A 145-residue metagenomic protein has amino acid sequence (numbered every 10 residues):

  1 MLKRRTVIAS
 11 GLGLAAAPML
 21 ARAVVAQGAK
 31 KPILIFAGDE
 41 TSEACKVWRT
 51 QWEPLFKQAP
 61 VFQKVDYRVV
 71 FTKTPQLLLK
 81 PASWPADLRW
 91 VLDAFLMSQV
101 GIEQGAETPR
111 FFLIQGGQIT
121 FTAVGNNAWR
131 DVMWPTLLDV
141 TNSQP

Functional and structural regions predicted by a protein language model:
R5-A23: N-terminal export signals
G28, V61, E103-A106: Extracellular/periplasmic catalytic domains that process cell-envelope and extracellular macromolecules
K30-E40: Short active-site neighborhood of thiol/selenol oxidoreductases, capturing the structured segment around
S42-K46, F111: The canonical Cys-X-X-Cys-His
K46-P60: Typically the conserved alpha-helix immediately C-terminal to a functionally engaged Cys/Sec in thioredoxin-like
V61-W90: Thiol-based oxidoreductase modules, predominantly thioredoxin-like and allied folds used for disulfide exchange
A94-F112: Structural micro-motif
L113-N142: Non-catalytic, surface beta->alpha helical segment in thiol-disulfide oxidoreductase systems
